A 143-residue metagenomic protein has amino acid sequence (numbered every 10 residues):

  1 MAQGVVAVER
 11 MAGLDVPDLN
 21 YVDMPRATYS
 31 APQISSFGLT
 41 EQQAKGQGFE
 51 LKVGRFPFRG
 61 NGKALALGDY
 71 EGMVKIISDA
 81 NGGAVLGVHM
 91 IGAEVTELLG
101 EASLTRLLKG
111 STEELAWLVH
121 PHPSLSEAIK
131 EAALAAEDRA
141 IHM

Functional and structural regions predicted by a protein language model:
M1: Acidic, glycine-rich loop-and-beta core segments that form the ion-binding/anion-interacting portion of active sites
A12-G13, P17, M24, Y29-M143: Flexible, glycine-rich terminal cap/loop adjacent to redox cofactors in electron-transfer oxidoreductases
